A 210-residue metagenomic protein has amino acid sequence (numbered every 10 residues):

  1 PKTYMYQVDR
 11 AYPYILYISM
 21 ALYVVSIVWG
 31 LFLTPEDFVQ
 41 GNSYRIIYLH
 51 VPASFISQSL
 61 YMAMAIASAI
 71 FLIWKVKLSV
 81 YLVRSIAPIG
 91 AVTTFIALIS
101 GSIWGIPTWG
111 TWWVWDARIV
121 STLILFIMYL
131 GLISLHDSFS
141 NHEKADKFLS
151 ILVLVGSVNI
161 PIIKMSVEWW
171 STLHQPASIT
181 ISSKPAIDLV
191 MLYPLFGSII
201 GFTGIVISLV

Functional and structural regions predicted by a protein language model:
T3-S19: N-terminal membrane topogenic signal
V8, I73-S85, F139-D146: Membrane-interface helix-boundary motifs at transmembrane edges
A21-F38: Alpha-helical transmembrane segments of multi-pass membrane proteins
G41-V51, T108-S121, A145-L149: Non-cytosolic membrane-interface motifs at loop->transmembrane helix junctions
P52-A67, I124-H136, Y193-V210: Hydrophobic cores of alpha-helical transmembrane segments in multi-pass inner/ER membrane proteins, independent
V92-H136: Membrane-interface helix-loop-helix modules in multi-pass inner-membrane proteins
L149-M165: Hydrophobic alpha-helical membrane-insertion segments
S171-G204: Membrane-interface transmembrane-helix boundary segments in multi-pass integral membrane proteins
